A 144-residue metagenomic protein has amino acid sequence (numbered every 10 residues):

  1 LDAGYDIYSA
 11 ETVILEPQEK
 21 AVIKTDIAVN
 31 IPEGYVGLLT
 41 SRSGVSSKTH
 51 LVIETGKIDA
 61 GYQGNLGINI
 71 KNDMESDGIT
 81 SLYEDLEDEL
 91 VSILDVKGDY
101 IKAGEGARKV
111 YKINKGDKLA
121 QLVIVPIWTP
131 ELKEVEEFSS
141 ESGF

Functional and structural regions predicted by a protein language model:
L1-F144: DUTPase catalytic domain/fold
